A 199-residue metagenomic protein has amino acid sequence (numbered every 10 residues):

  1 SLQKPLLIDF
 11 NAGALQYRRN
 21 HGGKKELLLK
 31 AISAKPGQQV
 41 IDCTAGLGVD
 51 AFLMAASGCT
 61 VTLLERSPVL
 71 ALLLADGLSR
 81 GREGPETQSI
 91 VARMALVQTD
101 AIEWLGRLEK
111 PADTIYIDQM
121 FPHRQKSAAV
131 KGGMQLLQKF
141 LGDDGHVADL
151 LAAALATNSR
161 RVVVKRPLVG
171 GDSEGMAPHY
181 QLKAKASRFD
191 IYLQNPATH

Functional and structural regions predicted by a protein language model:
S1-V40, A56, T198-H199: S-adenosyl-L-methionine
Q38, D113, R160: Conserved acidic residues
C43: Conserved beta-strand/loop positions that form the S-adenosyl-L-methionine
L47-C59: Conserved SAM-binding loop of SAM-dependent methyltransferases across substrates and taxa, primarily the Class I
T60, L64-T114: S-adenosyl-L-methionine
D100, W104, G142-L155: A short, acidic, amphipathic alpha-helical segment used as a generic capping/interface helix at domain edges
Q119-L150: Mobile active-site "lid"/loop adjacent to the S-adenosyl-L-methionine
V147-Q194: Conserved Class I SAM-dependent methyltransferase catalytic core
